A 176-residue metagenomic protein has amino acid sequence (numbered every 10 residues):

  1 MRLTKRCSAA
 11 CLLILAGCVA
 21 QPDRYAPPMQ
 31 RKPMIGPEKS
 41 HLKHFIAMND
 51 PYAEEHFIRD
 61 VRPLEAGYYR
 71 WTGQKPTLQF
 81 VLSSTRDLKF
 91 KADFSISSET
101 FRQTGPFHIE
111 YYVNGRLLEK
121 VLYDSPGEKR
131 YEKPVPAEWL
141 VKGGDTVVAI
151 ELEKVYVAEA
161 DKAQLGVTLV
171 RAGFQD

Functional and structural regions predicted by a protein language model:
M1-S8: Bacterial N-terminal signal peptides that target proteins for export
L15-G17: C-terminal motif of bacterial Sec signal peptides marking the signal peptidase cleavage site
V19-T85, E99-Q103, V155-Q175: Glycan-recognition and processing domains
T77-L88, V135-V141: Extracellular and analogous surface-interaction loops
D93-E99: Solvent-exposed strand-to-loop "edge" motifs in beta-rich extracellular domains
R102-R116: Short, surface-exposed beta-strand/strand-loop-strand elements in extracellular ectodomains
R116-L140: Extracellular carbohydrate recognition and processing domains and analogous Trp-centered ligand-binding platforms
G144-Y156: Cysteine-clustered segments with highest specificity for TGF-beta superfamily mature ligands
